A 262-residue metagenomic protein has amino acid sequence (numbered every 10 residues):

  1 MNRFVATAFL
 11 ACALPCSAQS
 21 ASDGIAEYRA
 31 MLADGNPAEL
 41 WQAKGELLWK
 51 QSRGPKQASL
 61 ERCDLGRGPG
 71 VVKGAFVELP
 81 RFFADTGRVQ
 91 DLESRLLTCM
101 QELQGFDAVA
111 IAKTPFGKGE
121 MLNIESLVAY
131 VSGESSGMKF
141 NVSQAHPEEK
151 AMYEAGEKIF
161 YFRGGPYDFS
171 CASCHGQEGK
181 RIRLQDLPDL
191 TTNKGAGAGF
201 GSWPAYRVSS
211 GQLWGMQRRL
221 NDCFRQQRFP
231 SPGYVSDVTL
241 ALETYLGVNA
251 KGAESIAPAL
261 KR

Functional and structural regions predicted by a protein language model:
M1-F4: Positively charged n-region of N-terminal signal peptides that target proteins for export
A6-P15: Bacterial N-terminal signal peptides
Q19-L40, K50-S126, G133-G137, F162-R262: Electron-transfer interface patches adjacent to heme c in soluble/periplasmic c-type cytochromes and di-/multiheme
A30-L47, M138-E157: Short, charged low-complexity linear segments at domain edges
L127-V131, S143-Q144: Hydrophobic, well-structured mid-protein blocks that either form specific transmembrane helices
